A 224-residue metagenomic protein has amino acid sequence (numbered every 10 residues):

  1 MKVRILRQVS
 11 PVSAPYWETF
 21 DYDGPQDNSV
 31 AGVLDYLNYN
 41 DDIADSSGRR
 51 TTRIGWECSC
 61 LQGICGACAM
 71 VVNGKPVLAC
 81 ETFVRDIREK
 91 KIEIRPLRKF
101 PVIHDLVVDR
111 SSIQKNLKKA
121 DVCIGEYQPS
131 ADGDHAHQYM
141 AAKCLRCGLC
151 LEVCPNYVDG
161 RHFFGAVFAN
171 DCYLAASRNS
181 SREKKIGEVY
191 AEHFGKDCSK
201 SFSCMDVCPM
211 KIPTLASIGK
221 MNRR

Functional and structural regions predicted by a protein language model:
M1-F20: Eukaryote-biased recognition of intrinsically disordered, low-complexity regulatory segments
Y16-G32: Short, flexible N-terminal segments of the mature chain
D23, V72-G74: Short strand-turn-strand beta-turns centered on an Asx-Gly dipeptide
N28-R49, K90-R224: Ferredoxin-type iron-sulfur electron-transfer modules in oxidoreductases and energy-metabolism complexes
I54, C58-Q62: Serine/threonine-rich, repeat-prone extracellular segments and beta-strand-based repeat modules of secreted/surface
C65-G66: Short, mixed-charge low-complexity intrinsically disordered segments
